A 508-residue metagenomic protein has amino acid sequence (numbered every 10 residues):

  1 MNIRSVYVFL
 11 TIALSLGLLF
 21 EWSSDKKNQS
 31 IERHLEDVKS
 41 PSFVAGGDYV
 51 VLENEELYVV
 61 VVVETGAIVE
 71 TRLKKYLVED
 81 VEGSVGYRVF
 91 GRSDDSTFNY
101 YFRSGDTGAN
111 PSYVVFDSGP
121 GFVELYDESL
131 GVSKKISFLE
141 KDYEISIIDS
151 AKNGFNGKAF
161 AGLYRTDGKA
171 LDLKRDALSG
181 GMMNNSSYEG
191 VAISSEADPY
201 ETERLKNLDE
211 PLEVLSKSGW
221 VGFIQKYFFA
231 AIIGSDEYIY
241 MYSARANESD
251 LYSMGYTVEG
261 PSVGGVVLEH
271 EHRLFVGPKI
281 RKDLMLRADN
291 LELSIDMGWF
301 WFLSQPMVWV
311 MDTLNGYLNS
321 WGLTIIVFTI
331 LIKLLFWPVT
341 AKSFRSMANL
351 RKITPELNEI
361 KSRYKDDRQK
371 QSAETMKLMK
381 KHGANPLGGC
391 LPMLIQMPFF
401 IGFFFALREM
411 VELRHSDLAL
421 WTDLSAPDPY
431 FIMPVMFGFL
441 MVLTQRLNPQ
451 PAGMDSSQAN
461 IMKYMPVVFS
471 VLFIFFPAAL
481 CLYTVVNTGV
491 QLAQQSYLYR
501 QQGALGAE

Functional and structural regions predicted by a protein language model:
M1-L35, V61, D149, L163 (+8 more regions): Helix-loop-helix
I31-V50: Short extracytoplasmic/periplasmic juxtamembrane "stem" segments immediately C-terminal to an N-terminal membrane anchor
E53-L293: Soluble non-transmembrane domains of integral membrane proteins
